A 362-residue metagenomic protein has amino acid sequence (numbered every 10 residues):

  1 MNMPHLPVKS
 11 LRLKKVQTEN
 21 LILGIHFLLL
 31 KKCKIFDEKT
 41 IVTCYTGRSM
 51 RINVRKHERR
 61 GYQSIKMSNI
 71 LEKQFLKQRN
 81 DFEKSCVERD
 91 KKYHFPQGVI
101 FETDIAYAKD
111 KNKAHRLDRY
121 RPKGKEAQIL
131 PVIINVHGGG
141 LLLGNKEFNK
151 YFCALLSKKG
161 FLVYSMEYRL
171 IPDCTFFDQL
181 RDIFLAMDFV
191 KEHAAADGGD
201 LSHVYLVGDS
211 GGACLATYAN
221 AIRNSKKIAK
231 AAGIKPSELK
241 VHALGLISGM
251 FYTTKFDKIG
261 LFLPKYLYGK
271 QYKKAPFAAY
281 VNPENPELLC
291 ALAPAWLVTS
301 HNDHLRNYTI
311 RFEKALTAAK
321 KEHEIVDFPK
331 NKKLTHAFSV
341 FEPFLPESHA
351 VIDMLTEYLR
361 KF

Functional and structural regions predicted by a protein language model:
M1-M3, M50: Methionine residue identity
L6, I22, Y45-T46, R59 (+2 more regions): Intrinsically disordered, low-complexity segments enriched in small/polar residues
L6, L11, L21-L23, F27-L28 (+1 more regions): Short hydrophobic targeting helices and cationic amphipathic motifs that mediate membrane/organellar targeting
V8, V16-E19, D37-E38, V42 (+2 more regions): Acidic, Ala/Val/Gly-enriched low-complexity intrinsically disordered segments
S10-L13, T46-I52: Local alpha-helix boundary/kink/capping signal
R51-F362: Alpha/beta-hydrolase superfamily serine-hydrolase fold, recognizing
